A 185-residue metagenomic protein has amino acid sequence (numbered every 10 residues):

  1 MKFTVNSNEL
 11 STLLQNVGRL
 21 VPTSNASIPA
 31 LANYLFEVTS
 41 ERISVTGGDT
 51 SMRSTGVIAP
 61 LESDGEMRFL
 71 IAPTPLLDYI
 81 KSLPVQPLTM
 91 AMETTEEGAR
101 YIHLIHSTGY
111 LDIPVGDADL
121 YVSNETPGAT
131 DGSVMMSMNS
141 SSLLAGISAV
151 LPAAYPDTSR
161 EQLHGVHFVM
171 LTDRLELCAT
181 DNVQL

Functional and structural regions predicted by a protein language model:
M1-L185: Structural preference for solvent-exposed beta-strand-turn elements and adjacent flexible terminal/loop segments within
